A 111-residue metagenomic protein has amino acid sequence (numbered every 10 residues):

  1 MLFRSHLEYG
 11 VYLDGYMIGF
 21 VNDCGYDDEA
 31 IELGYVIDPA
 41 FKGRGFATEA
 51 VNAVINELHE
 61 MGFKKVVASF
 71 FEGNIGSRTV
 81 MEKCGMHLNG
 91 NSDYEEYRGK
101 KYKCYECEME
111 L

Functional and structural regions predicted by a protein language model:
M1-L2: Short, small-residue-biased leader/transition segments that mark boundaries at the very start of proteins
E8-L111: Acyl-donor (CoA/ACP) binding surface of acyl/acetyltransferases
